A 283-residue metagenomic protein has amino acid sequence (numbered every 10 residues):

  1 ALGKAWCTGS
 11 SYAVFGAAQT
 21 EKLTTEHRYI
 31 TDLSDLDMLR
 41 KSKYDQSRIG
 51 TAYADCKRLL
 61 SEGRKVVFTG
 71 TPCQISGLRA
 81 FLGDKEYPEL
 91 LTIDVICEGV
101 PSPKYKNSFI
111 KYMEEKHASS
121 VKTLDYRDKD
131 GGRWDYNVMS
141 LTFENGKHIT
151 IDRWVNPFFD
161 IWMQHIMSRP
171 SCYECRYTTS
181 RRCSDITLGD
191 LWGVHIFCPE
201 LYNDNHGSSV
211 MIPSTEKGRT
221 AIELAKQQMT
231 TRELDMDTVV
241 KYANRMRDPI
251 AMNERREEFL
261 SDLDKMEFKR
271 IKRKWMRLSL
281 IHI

Functional and structural regions predicted by a protein language model:
A1-I281: Iron-sulfur-associated redox domains of electron-transfer enzymes in respiratory and anaerobic energy metabolism
